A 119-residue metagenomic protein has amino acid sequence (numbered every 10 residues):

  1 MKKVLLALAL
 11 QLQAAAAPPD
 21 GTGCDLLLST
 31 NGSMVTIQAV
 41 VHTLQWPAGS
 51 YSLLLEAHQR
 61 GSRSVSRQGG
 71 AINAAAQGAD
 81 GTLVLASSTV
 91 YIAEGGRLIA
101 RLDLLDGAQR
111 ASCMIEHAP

Functional and structural regions predicted by a protein language model:
K2-A17: Classic N-terminal secretory signal peptides
G21-S52: Short, surface-exposed binding/anchoring microloops in extracellular/periplasmic proteins
C24, I37, Y51-L53, Q68-G70 (+3 more regions): Hydrophobic residues positioned within well-ordered beta-strands of beta-sheet architectures
V41-T43, A57, V90, L104: Hydrophobic beta-strand positions in extracellular immunoglobulin-like domains
S50-S62: Extended low-complexity, serine/threonine- and proline-enriched intrinsically disordered segments
S64-G78, E116-A118: Solvent-exposed serine/threonine-rich low-complexity stretches and specific carbohydrate-binding patches
N73-R101: Short, solvent-exposed, Trp/other aromatic-anchored flexible loops in extracytoplasmic proteins
L105-M114: Short acidic/polar inter-strand loop motif in beta-rich domains
